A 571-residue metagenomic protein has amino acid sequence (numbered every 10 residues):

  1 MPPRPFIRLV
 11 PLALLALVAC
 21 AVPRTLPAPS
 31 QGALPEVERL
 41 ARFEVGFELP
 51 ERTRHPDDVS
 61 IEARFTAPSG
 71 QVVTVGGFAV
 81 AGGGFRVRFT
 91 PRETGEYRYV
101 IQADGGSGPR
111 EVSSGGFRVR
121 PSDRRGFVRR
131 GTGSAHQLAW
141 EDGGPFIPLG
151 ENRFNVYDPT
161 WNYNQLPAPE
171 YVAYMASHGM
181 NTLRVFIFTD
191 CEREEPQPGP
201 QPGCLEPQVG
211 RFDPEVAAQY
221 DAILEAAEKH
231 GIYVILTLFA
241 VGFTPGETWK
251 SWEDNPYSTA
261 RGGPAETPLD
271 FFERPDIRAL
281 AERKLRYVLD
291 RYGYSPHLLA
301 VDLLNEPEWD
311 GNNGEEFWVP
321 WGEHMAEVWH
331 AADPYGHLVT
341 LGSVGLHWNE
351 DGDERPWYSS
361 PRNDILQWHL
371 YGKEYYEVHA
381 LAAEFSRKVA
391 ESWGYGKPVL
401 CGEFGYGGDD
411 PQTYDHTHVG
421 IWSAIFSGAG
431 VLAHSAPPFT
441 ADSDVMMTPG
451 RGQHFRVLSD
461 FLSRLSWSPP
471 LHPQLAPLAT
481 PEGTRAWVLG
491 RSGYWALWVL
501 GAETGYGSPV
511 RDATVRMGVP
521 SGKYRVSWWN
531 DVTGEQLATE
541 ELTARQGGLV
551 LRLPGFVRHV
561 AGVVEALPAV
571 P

Functional and structural regions predicted by a protein language model:
P2-V10: Bacterial N-terminal signal peptides that target proteins for export
L9-L17: Sec-dependent N-terminal signal peptides
T25-S69, V75-G76, G116-P121, A479-V488: Non-catalytic, glycine-rich low-complexity segments
G32-V37, R54-D57, G396-V399, Y406-D409 (+2 more regions): Aromatic- and carboxylate-lined catalytic core of secreted/periplasmic carbohydrate-active enzymes
D58-S60, S122-I365, G372-E377, E384: Active-site mouth of glycoside hydrolases
R64, Q71-G133: Extended acidic/polar, glycine-enriched regions that form or flank non-catalytic beta-rich accessory modules
I232, V328, A332-L338, S360-D442: Catalytic-core region of carbohydrate-active enzymes that cleave or remodel glycosidic bonds
